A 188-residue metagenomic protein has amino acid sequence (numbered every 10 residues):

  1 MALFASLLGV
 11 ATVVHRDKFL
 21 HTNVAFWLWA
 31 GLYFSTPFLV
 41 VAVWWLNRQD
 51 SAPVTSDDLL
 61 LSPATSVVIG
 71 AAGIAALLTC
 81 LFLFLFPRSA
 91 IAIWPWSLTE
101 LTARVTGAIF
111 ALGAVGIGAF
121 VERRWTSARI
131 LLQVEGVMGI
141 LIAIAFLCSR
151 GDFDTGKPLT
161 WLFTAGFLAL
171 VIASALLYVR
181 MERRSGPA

Functional and structural regions predicted by a protein language model:
M1, A119-E135: Loop-to-transmembrane helix junctions at the membrane interface
M1-S51, L141, A145-R150, T155-R184: Hydrophobic, ordered structural segments
V13, G73, F84, A128 (+2 more regions): C-terminal and inter-domain tail/linker signature
F19-F26, D58-V68, T99-T102, A128-L131 (+2 more regions): Membrane-interface helix-boundary signature
A52-R123: Surface-exposed interaction/gating patches
L101-I109, L132-I144, F167: Alpha-helical transmembrane segments of multi-pass membrane proteins
